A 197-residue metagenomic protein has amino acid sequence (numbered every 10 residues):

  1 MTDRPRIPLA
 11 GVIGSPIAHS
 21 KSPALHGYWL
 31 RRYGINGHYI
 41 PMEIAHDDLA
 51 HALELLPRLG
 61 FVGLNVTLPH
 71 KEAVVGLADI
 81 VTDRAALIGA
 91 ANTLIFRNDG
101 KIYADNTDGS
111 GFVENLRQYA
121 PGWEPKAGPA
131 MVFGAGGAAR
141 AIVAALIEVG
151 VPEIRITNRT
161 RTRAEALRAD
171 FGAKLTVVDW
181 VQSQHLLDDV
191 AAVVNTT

Functional and structural regions predicted by a protein language model:
T2-G122: Phosphate/diphosphate ligand-binding glycine-rich loop within oxidoreductases
L9, H38, P129, P152-E153: Residues at the starts of beta-strands that form the adenosine-phosphate
G14, A104-G109, L116-R117, W123-V151 (+1 more regions): Glycine-rich adenosine-cofactor-binding loop
E43-A45, T160, D179-V181: Conserved acidic residues
L64, A130, V193-V194: Receiver (REC) domain switch-region micro-motif
V149-F171: NAD(P)-binding Rossmann-fold cofactor-contacting core
A173-T197: Rossmann-like adenosine-cofactor binding region
